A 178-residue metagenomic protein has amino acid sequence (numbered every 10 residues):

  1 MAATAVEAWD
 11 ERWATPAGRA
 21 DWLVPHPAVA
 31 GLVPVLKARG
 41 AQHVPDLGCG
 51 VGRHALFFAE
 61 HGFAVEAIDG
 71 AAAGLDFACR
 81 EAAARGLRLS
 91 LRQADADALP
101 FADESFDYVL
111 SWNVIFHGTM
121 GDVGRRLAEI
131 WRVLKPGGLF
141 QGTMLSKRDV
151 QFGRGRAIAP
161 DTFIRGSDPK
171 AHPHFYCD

Functional and structural regions predicted by a protein language model:
M1-A41, V51-A98, D122, L139-D178: Class I (Rossmann-like) S-adenosyl-L-methionine-dependent methyltransferase catalytic domain, capturing the SAM-binding
L47: Conserved beta-strand/loop positions that form the S-adenosyl-L-methionine
D97-V109: A short acidic, Gly/Pro-enriched loop at the edge of an enzyme's catalytic core that lines a small-molecule cofactor
Y108-D122: A short SAM/SAH-binding and catalytic strip from SAM-dependent methyltransferases
G124-P136: A short glycine-rich, Lys/Arg-flanked "PGG" loop and its adjoining helix->strand segment in the class I
